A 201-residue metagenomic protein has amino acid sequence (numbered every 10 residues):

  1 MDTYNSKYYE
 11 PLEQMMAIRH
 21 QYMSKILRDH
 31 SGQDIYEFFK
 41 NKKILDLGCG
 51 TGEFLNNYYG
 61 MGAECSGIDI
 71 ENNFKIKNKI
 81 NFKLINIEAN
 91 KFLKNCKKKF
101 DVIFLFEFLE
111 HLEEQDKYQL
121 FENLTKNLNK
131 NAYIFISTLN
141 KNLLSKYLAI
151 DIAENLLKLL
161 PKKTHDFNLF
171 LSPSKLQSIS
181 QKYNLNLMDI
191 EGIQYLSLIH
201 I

Functional and structural regions predicted by a protein language model:
M1-C96, V102, F106, Y118-F121 (+1 more regions): Conserved N-terminal segment of class I S-adenosyl-L-methionine
Y4-S6, A153-K162: Short glycine/proline- and charge-enriched loop/turn segments that cap or connect secondary-structure elements
E107-H111: Short catalytic micro-motifs in class I SAM-dependent methyltransferases
Y118-K130: A short glycine-rich, Lys/Arg-flanked "PGG" loop and its adjoining helix->strand segment in the class I
F135-L157: Conserved class I S-adenosyl-L-methionine
K158-S174: Acceptor-substrate binding/catalytic loop of class I
L185-L196: Conserved S-adenosyl-L-methionine
I199-I201: Conserved small/polar residues in nucleotide/adenosyl-binding loops
